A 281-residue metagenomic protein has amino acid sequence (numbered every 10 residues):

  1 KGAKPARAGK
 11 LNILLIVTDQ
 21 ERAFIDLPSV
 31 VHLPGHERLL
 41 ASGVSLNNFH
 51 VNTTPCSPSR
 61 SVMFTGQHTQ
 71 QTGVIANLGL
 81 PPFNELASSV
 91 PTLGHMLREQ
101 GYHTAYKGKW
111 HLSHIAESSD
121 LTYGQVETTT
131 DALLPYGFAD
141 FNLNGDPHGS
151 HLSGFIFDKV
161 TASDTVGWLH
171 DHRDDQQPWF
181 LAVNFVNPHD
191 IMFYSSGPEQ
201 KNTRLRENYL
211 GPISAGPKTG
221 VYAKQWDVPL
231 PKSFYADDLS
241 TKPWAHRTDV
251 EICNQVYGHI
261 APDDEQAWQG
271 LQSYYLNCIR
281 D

Functional and structural regions predicted by a protein language model:
A3-N47, T53-T54, A76, R98 (+1 more regions): Active-site-proximal N-terminal segment of extracellular/periplasmic enzymes that hydrolyze or transfer
R7-G9, Q20-V30, H172-Q177, F185-D281: Active-site-proximal cap/lid insertion segments
G9, V30-H32, H50-P55, L80-V90 (+3 more regions): A short beta-strand-to-alpha-helix junction
N12, V160, D164, D281: Charged catalytic carboxylate motif
L15-T18, N48-H50, G108, F180-N187: Short beta-strand segments
T18, H36-A41, F64, G94-R98 (+3 more regions): Non-transmembrane alpha-helical segments in soluble domains of secreted/periplasmic/extracellular proteins
S57-R60: A structural motif shared across PLP-dependent enzymes of the aminotransferase-like
V62-Q176, V186, I191-N208: Catalytic-site neighborhoods of secreted/periplasmic enzymes that process anionic sulfate/phosphate groups
